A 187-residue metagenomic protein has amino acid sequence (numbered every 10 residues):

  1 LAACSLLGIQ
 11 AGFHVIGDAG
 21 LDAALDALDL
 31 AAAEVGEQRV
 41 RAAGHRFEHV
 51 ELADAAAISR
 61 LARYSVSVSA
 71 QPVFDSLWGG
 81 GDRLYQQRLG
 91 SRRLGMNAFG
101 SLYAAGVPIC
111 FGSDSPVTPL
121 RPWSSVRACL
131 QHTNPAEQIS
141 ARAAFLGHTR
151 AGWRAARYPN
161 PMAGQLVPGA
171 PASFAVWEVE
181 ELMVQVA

Functional and structural regions predicted by a protein language model:
A2-G12, A19-H45, V50, A55 (+2 more regions): His/Asp/Glu-enriched, well-ordered alpha-helical/loop segment that forms or immediately abuts the divalent-metal
R63-S65: Structural alpha-helical segments in enzyme catalytic/regulatory domains
S67-S69, A187: C-terminal intrinsically disordered, low-complexity extensions immediately downstream of enzyme catalytic cores
L182-V186: N-terminal metal-binding scaffold of metallo-dependent hydrolase/deaminase domains
